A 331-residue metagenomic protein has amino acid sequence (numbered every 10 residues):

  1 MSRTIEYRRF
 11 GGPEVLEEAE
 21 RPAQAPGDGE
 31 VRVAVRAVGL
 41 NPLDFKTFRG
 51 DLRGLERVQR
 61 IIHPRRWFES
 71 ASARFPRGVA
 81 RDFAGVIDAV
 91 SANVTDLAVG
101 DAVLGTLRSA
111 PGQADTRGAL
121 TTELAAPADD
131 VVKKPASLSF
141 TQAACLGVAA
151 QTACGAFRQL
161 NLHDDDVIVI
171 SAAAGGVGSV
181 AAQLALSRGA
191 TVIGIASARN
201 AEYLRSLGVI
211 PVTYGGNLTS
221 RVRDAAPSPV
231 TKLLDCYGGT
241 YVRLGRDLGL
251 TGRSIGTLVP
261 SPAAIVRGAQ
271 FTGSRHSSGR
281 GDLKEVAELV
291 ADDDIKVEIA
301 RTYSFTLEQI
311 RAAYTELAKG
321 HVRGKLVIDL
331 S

Functional and structural regions predicted by a protein language model:
T4, F83, A153, I310-A313 (+1 more regions): Non-catalytic, hydrophobic alpha-helical segments
A23-G39, R53-L107: Glycine-rich beta-strand-centered segment in the early N-terminal region that forms part of a ligand/cofactor-binding
E69-R81, A102-A172: NAD(P)H dinucleotide-binding glycine-rich loop of Rossmann-like/cofactor-binding domains, especially the beta1-alpha1
A144-G215: Mid-domain Rossmann-like dinucleotide-binding core that forms the NAD(H)/NADP(H) cofactor-binding site
I193, I210-G273: Glycine-rich cofactor phosphate-binding loops and adjacent beta1-alpha1 units of small-molecule cofactor enzyme domains
L283-S331: C-terminal hydrophobic helical "lid"/dimerization subdomain of Rossmann-like NAD(P)H-dependent oxidoreductases
